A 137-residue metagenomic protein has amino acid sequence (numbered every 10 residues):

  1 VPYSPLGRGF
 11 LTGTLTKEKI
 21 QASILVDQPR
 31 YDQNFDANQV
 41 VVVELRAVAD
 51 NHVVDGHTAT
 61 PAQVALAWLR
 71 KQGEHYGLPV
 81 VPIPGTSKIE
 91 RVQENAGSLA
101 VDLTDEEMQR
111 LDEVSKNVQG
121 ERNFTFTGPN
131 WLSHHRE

Functional and structural regions predicted by a protein language model:
V1-S23, T60: Aromatic-lined glycan-binding groove of carbohydrate-active enzymes
Y3-S4, W68, S115-N117, E121: Tryptophan-centric aromatic hotspots in well-structured domains and transmembrane helices
P5, Q33-A100: Conserved short secondary-structure transition element at the edge of the structured enzyme core that lines
A22-R30: Short Lys/Arg-rich basic patches
V40, D105-E106: Cytosolic histidine kinase catalytic core of two-component systems
L111: C-terminal anion-handling pockets and recognition modules
F124-P129: Short coil/turn segments at secondary-structure boundaries
S133-E137: Eukaryotic N-terminal low-complexity, Ser/Thr- and Lys/Arg-rich leader segments that predominantly function as
